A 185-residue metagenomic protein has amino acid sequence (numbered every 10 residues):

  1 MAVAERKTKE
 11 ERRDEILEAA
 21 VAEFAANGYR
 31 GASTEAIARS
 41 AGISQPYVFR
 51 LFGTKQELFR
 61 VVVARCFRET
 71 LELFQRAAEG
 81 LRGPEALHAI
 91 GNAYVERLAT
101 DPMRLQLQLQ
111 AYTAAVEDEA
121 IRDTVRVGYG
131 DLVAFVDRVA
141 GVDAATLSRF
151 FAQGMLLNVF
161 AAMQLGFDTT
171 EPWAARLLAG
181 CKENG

Functional and structural regions predicted by a protein language model:
M1-A4: Short, intrinsically disordered or compositionally biased N-terminal tails of bacterial proteins
E15, A19, E23-E57, V61: Helix-turn-helix
V61, E72-P102: Hydrophobic alpha-helical connector segments
A64-T70: Short, basic, alpha-helical segments at the C-terminal edge of helix-turn-helix-like DNA-binding modules
Y94, Q108-Y112, F150-G154: Short alpha-helical scaffolding segments that buttress acidic/His motifs in well-ordered protein cores
A99-E117, R122: Amphipathic alpha-helical segments used for helix-helix packing
E119-G185: Hydrophobic/aromatic-rich alpha-helical bundle segments in the mid-to-C-terminal region
